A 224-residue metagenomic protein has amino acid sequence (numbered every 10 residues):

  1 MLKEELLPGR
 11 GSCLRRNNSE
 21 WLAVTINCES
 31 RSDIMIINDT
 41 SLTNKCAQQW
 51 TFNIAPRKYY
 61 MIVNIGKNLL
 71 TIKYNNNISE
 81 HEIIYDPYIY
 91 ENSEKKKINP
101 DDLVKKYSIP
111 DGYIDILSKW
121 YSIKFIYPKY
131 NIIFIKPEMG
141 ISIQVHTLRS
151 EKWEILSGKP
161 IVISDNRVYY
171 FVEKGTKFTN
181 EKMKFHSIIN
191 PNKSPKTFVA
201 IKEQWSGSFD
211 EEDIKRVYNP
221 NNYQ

Functional and structural regions predicted by a protein language model:
M1-S19, I54-N131, S142-I143, I214-Q224: A short, N-terminal "cap"/entry segment at the start of jelly-roll beta-barrel domains of the cupin/DSBH fold
G11-Q48, P137, T147-N166: Glycine- and acidic-residue-biased ligand/ion/polar-headgroup-sensing regions
I26-C28, N64, V145-T147, N190-N192: Non-cytosolic beta-sheet module surface loops
I36-M61, S164-H186: Short acidic-glycine-tyrosine-enriched beta hairpin
V63-I65, E181-K184, I189-P191, S206: Short, surface-exposed secondary-structure boundary micro-motifs
L69, K159-I161, F185: Structural motif
P128-I135, G140-H146, E151-I155, T176: A generic structured-segment signal
S208-I214: A short beta-to-alpha transition loop/helix N-cap that caps and shapes the active-site region
